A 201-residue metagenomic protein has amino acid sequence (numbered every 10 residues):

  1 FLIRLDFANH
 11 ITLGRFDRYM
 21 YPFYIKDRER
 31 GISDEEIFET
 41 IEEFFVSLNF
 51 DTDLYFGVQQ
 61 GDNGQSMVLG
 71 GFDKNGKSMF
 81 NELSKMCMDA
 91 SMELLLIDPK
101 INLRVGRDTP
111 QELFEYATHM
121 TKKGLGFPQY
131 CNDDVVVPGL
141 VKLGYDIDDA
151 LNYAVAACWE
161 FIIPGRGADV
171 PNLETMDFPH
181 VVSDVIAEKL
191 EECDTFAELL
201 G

Functional and structural regions predicted by a protein language model:
F1-G201: Conserved catalytic cores of very large enzyme subunits
